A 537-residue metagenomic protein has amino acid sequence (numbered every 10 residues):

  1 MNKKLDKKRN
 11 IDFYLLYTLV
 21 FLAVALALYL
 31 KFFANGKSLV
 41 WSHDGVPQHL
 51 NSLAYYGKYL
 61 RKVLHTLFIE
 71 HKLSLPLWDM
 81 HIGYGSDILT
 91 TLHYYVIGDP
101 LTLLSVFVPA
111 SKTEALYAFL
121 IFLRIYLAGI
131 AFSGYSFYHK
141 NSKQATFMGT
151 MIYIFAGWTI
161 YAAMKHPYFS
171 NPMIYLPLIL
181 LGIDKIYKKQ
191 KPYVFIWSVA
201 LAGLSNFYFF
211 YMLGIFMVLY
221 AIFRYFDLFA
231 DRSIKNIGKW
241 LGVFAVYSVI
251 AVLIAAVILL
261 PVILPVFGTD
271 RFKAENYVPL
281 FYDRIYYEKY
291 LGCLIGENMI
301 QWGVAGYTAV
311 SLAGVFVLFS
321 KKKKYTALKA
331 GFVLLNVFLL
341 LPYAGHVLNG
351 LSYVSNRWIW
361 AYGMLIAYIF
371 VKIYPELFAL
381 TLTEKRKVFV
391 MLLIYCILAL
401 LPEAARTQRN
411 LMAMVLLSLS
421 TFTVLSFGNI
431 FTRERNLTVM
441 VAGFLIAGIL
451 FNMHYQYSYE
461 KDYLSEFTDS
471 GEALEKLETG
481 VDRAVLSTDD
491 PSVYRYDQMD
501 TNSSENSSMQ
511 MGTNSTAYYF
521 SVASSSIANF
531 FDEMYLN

Functional and structural regions predicted by a protein language model:
M1-F32, V243, S426, I430-F431 (+1 more regions): Start-transfer (signal-anchor) and selected internal transmembrane alpha helices of multi-pass inner/ER membrane
D12-V46, Y247-P261, A447-L450: Transmembrane signal-anchor helices characteristic of membrane glycosylation enzymes that use polyprenol
V24-A128, F132, M151-M173, V266-R271 (+3 more regions): Membrane-interface coil-to-helix junctions
H43-T66, P100, W240-G331, L335-N356 (+1 more regions): Periplasmic/ER-lumenal interhelical loops and adjacent helix-loop junctions in multi-pass membrane proteins
T90-Y95, E114-L127, A145-F147, M151-L180 (+5 more regions): Membrane-interface micro-motifs in multi-pass membrane enzymes
F107, T407-Q408, T438-N537: Soluble catalytic regions of membrane-associated enzymes that act on cell-envelope and secretory-pathway components
F122-Y138, K143-L228, W240-I263, G268 (+3 more regions): Membrane-embedded helix bundles of polyisoprenyl
F209, A330-L340, N349-L474: Contiguous transmembrane helix-bundle modules in multi-pass membrane proteins
